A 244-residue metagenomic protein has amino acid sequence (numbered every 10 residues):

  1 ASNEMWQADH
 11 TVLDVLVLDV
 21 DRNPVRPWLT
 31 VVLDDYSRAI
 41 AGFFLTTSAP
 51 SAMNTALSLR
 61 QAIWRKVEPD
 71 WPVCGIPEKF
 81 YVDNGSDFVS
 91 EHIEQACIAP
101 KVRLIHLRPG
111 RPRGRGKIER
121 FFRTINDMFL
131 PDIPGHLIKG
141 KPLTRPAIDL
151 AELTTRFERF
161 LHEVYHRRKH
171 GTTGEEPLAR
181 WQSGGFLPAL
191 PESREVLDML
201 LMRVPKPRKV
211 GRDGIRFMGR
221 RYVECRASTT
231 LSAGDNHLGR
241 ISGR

Functional and structural regions predicted by a protein language model:
A1-V31, A39, M53-S58, R65-E68: Mobile-element integrase/transposase regions, centering on the N-terminal DNA-binding/Zn-coordinating module
T11, Y36, F44, G85: Anionic group-transfer/hydrolysis microenvironments
V15-L18, A41, S90-E91, I133 (+1 more regions): Short helix/loop capping segments that flank catalytic or ligand/cofactor-binding pockets
D34, T46-M53: A short acidic/small-residue loop/turn micro-motif
D34-A41, V102-R103: Glycine-rich, often proline-containing surface loops adjacent to acidic residues and nearby aromatics that form
L45-T46, A227: Residue-level structural signal for beta-strand termini and adjacent loop
W71-E78, N84, E91-R194: Globin-like tetrapyrrole-binding proteins
E158-R244: C-terminal, beta-rich DNA-binding module of retroviral/retroelements integrases
